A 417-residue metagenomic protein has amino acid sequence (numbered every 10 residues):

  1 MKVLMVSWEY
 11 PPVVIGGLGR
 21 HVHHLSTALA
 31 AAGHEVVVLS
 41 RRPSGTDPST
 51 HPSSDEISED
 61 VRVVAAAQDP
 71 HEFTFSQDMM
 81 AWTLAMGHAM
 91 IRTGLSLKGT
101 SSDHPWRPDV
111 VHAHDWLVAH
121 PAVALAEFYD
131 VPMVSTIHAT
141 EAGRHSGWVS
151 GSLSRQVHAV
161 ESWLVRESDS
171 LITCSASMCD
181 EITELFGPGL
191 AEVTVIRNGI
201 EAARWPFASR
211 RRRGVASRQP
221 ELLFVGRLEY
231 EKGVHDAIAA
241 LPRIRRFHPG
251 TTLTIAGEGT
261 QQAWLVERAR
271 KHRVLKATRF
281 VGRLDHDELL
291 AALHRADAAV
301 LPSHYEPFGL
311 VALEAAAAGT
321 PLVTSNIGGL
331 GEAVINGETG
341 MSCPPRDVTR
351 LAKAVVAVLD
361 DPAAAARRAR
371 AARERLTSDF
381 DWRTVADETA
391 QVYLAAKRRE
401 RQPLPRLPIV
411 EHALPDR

Functional and structural regions predicted by a protein language model:
M1-A65, R401-P405, V410-R417: N-terminal subdomain of nucleotide-sugar transferases
R20, P220, F224-R246, T260-V266 (+1 more regions): A conserved mid-protein helix/loop that constitutes part of the nucleotide-sugar donor-binding site
S177, G199: Carbohydrate-associated surface elements
V266-L284: Nucleotide-activated donor-binding/catalytic signature segment of Leloir-type glycosyltransferases, i.e., the conserved
R283-L284, A291-A296: Short alpha-helical donor nucleotide-sugar binding micro-motif in glycosyltransferases
H304: Aromatic "clamp/platform" in nucleotide-sugar-dependent glycosyltransferases that forms part of the donor/acceptor
P321-T324, V334: Short hydrophobic beta-strand element within catalytic cores of glycosyltransferases and related nucleotide-activated
N336-G337, M341-V348, A357-P362: Conserved acidic donor-binding segment of nucleotide-sugar-dependent glycosyltransferases
